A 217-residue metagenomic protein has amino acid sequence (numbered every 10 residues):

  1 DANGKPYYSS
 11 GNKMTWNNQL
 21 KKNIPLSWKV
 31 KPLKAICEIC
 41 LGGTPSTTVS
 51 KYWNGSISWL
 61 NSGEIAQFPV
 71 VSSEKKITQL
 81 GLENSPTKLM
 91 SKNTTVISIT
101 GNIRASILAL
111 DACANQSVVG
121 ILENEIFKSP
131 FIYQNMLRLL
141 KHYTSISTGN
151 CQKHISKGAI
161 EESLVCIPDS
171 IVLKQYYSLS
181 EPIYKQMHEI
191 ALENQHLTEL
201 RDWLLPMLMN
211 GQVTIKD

Functional and structural regions predicted by a protein language model:
A2-S10, W16-K21, L26-F68, E83-P86 (+2 more regions): Low-complexity, Lys/Gly-biased intrinsically disordered segments
P6-T44, C166, S170-K216: Non-catalytic DNA-recognition/assembly elements of restriction-modification systems
K51-W53, F68, C151-H154, E193-E199: Juxtamembrane/interface motifs at transmembrane-helix termini
N61-S62, S72-L139, I146-G149, S156-I160: A short beta-sheet element
L122-E123, V165-I167: Short beta-strand-to-loop capping motifs
